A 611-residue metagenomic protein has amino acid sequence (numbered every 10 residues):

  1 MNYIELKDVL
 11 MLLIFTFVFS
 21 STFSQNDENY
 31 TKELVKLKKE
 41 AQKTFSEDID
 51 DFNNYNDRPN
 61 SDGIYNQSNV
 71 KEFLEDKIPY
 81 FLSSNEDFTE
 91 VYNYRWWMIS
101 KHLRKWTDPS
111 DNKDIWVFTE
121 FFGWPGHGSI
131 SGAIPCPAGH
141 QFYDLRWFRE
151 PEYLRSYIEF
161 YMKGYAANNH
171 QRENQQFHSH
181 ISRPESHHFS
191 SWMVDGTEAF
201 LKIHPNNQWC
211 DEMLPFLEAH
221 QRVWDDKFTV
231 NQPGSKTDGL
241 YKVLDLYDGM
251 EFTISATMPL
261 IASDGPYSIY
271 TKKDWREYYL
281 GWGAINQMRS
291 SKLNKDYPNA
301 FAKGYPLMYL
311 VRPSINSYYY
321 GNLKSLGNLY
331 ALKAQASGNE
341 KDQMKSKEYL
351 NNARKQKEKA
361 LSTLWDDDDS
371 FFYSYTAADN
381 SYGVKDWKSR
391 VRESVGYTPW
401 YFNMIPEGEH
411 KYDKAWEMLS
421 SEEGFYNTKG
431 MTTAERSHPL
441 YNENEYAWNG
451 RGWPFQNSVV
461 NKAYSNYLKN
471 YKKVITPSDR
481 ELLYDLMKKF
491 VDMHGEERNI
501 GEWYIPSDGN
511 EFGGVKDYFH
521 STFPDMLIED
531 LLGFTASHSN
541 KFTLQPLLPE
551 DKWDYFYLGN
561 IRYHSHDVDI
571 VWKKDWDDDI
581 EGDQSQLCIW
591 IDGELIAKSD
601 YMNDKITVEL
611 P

Functional and structural regions predicted by a protein language model:
I4, L10, F15, S24-E90 (+2 more regions): Terminal accessory carbohydrate-recognition/targeting modules of carbohydrate-active enzymes
E47, Y65-E75, P79-L82, T89-Y92 (+7 more regions): Catalytic cores of carbohydrate-active enzymes
D57-L214, E218, R222, K388-F402 (+2 more regions): Substrate-binding groove/exosite segments of carbohydrate-active enzymes
L82-Y92, K105-D111, L145-E159, F200-Q221 (+5 more regions): Structural helix-adjacent loops and short alpha-helical linkers that scaffold large soluble proteins
E86-W97, K101-R104, C136, F148 (+8 more regions): Active-site acid/base region of carbohydrate-active enzymes
Y94, I130-I134, M193, F200 (+3 more regions): C-terminal capping/lid segments that line or modulate ligand- or cofactor-binding pockets
F118-S129, Q176-R183, R289-K292, Y297-S314 (+3 more regions): Active-site-adjacent structural elements in folded domains
